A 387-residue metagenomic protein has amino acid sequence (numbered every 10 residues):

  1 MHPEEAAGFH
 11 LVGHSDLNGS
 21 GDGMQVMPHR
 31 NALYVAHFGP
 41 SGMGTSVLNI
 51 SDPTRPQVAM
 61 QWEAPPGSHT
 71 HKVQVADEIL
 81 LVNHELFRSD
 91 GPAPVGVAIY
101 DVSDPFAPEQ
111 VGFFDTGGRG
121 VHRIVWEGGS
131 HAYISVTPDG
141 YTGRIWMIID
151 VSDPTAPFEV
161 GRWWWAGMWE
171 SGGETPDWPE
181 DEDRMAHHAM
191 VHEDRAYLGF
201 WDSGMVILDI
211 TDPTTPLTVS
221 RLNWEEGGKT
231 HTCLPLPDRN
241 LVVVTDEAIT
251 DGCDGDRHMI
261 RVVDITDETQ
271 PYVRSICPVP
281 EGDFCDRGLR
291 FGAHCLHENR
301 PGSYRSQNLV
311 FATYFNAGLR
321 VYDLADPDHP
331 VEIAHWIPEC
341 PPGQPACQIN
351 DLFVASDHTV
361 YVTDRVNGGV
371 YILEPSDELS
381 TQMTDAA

Functional and structural regions predicted by a protein language model:
M1-A387: Feature marking well-ordered beta-strand scaffolds used for ligand recognition
